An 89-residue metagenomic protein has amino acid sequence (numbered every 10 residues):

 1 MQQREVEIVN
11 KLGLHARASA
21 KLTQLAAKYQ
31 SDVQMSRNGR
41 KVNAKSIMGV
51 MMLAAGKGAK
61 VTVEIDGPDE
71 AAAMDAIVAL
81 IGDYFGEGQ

Functional and structural regions predicted by a protein language model:
M1-E5, K60: Intrinsic-disorder/low-complexity, polar/charged segments enriched in Ser/Thr/Lys/Arg/Asp/Glu/Gln
Q3, S31, G86-E87: Intrinsically disordered, low-complexity regions enriched in small/polar residues
Q3-R4, L25, A76, L80-I81: Generic alpha-helical hydrophobic packing signal
E7-K57, I65: Compact, glycine-rich, soluble single-domain proteins
G56-Q89: C-terminal structural segments of small proteins and small subunits
